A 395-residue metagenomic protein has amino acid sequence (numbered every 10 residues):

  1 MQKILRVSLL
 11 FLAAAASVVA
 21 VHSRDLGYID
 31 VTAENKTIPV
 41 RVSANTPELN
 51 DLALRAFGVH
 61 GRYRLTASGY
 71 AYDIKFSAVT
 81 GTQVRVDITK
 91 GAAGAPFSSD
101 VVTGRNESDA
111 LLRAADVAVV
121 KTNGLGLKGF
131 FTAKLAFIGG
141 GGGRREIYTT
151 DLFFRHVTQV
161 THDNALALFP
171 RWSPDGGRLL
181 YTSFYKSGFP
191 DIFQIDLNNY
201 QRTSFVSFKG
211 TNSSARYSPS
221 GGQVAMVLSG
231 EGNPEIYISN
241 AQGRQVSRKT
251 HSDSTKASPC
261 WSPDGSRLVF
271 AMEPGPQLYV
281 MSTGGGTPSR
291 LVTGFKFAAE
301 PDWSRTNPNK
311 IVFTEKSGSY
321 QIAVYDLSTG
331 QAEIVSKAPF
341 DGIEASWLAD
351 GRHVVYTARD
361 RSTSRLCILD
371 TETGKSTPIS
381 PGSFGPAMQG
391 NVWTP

Functional and structural regions predicted by a protein language model:
M1-S8: Bacterial N-terminal signal peptides that target proteins for export
S8-A16: Bacterial N-terminal signal peptides
V21-L26, T32-P395: Sequence signature of WD/YWTD-type beta-propeller architectures
